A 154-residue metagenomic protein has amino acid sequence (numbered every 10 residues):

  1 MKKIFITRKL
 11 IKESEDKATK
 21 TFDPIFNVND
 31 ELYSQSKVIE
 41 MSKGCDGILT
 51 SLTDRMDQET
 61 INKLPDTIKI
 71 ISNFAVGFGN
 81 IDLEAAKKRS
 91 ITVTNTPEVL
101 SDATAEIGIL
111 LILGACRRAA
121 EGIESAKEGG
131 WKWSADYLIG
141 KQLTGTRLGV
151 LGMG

Functional and structural regions predicted by a protein language model:
M1-T94: An N-terminal-biased, well-structured beta-alpha scaffold segment characteristic of Rossmann-like dinucleotide-binding
I6, L148-V150: Hydrophobic Val/Ile/Leu positions in short beta-strands of Rossmann-like dinucleotide-binding domains
V76, E98, V150: Short, conserved catalytic or interaction motifs in soluble domains
P97-R147: Phosphate-binding beta-alpha-beta segment of Rossmann-like dinucleotide-binding domains, i.e., the NAD(P)
M153-G154: Glycine-rich Rossmann-fold phosphate-binding loop(s) that bind the pyrophosphate of adenine dinucleotide cofactors
